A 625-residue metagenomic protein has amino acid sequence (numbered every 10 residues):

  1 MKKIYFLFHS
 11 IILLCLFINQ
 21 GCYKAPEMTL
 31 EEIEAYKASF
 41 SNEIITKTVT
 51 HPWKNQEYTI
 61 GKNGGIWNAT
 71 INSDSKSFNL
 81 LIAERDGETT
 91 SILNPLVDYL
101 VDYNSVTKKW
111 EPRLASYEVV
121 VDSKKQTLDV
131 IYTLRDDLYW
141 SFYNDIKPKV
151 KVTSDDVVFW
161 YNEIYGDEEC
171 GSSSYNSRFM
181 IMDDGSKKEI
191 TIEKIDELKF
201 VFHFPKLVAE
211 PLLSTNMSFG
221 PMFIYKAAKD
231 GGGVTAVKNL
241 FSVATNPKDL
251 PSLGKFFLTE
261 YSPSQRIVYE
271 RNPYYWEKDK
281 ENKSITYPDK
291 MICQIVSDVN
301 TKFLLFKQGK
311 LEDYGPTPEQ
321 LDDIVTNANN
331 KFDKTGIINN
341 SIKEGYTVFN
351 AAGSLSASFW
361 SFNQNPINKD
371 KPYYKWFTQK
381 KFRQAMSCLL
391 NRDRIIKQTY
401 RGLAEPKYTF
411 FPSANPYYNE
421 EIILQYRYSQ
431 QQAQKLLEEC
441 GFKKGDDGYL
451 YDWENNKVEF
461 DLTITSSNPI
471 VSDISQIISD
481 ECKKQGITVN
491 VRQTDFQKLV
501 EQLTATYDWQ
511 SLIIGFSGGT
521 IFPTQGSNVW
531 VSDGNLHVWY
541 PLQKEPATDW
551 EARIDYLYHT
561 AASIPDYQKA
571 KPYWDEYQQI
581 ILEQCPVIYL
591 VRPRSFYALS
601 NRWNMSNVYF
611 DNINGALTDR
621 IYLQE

Functional and structural regions predicted by a protein language model:
V49-W53, G65-Q126, P251-L253: N-terminal lobe/hinge region of extracytoplasmic solute-binding protein
K54-Q56, I71-N94, L114-A115, F142-V150 (+6 more regions): A structural "hinge/loop" feature
S91, N104-V106, N216-T286, K290 (+3 more regions): Gly/Pro-rich hinge or "lid" segments in bacterial periplasmic/extracellular proteins
I92, S262-R266, R271, N350 (+5 more regions): Detector for C-terminal structural segments
Y117-C170, V201, K302-L305, K375-T378: Aromatic- and charge-enriched surface segment that lines or borders ligand/interaction sites
K149-F159, E197-H203, G254-K255, Y287-K290 (+5 more regions): Alpha-helical secondary-structure segments
C170-V234: Surface-exposed binding/hinge segments that line and control ligand-binding clefts or catalytic entry sites
F241-P247, Y275-K331, T488-N490, D495: Ligand-site clamp/hinge motif
